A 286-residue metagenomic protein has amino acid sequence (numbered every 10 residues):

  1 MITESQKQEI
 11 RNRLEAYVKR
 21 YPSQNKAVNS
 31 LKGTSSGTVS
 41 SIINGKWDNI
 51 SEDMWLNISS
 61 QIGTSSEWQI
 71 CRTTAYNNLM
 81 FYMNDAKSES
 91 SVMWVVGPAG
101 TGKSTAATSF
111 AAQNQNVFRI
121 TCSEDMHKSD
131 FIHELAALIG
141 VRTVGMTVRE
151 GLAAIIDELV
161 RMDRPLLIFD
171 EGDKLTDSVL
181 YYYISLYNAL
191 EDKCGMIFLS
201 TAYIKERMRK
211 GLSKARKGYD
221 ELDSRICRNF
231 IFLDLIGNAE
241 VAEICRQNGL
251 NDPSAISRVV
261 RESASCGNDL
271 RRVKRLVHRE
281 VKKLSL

Functional and structural regions predicted by a protein language model:
M1-E89, H278-L286: A short, basic N-terminal segment
I62, S129-G145: Conserved NTP-binding/hydrolysis module of P-loop NTPases
S88-S109, S123-E124: Walker A/P-loop nucleotide-binding motif
W94-A99, L175, Y187-G218: Sensor-1/coupling segment of RecA-like P-loop NTPase cores
I120-E124, K210-G211, R216-D220, C227-A239: Conserved AAA+ ATPase "SRH/arginine-finger" region at the nucleotide-binding site
E158-V179, Y183, L190: Conserved P-loop NTPase "ATPase switch" module shared by AAA+ and STAND
I231-I256: Conserved small helical "lid"/interfacial subdomain of P-loop NTPases
S257-R272: A short helix-loop-helix "switch/interaction" segment in the helical subdomain of ASCE P-loop NTPases
